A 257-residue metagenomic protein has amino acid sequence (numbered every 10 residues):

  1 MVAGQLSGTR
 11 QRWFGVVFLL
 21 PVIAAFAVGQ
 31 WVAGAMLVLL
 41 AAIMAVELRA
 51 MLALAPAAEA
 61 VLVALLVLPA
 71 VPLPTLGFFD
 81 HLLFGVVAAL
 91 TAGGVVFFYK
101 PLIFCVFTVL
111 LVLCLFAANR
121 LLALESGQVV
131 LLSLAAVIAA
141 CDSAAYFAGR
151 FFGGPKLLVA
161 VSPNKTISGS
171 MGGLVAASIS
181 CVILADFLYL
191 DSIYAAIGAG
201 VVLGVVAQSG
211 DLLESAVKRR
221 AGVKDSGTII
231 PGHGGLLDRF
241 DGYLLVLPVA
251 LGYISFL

Functional and structural regions predicted by a protein language model:
V2-V201: Membrane-embedded alpha-helical bundles of polytopic integral membrane proteins
A42-L52, I138-G154, I167, V205-L247: Acidic (Asp/Glu-rich) catalytic motifs at the cytosolic membrane interface
G173, A177-C181, A207, Y243-A250: Hydrophobic alpha-helical transmembrane segments in multi-pass membrane proteins
L251-L257: Juxtamembrane boundary at the C-terminal end of a transmembrane helix
